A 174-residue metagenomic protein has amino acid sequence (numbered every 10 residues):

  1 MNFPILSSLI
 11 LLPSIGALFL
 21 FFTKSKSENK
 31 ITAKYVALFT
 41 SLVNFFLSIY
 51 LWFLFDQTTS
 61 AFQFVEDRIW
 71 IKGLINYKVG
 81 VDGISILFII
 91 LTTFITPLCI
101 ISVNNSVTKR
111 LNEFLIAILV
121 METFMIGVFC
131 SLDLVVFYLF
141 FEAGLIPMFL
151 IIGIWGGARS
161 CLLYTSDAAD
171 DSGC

Functional and structural regions predicted by a protein language model:
M1-S7, F19-I116: Transmembrane helix-loop-helix hairpins at membrane boundaries of multipass inner-membrane proteins
S8-L11, V36, L87, G127-M148 (+1 more regions): Hydrophobic alpha-helical membrane segments of integral membrane proteins
L12, T40-V43, I95, M121 (+1 more regions): Transmembrane alpha-helical core residues of multi-pass small-molecule transporters, especially secondary transporters
A17-F21, I100, I126-G127, L150: Alpha-helical transmembrane segments of multipass membrane proteins
F46, F124-G127: Transmembrane-helix signature of multi-pass solute transporters
N104-L111, G153-L163: Alpha-helical transmembrane bundle and helix-membrane interface signal in multi-pass integral membrane proteins
Y164-A169: Conserved small/polar residues in nucleotide/adenosyl-binding loops
